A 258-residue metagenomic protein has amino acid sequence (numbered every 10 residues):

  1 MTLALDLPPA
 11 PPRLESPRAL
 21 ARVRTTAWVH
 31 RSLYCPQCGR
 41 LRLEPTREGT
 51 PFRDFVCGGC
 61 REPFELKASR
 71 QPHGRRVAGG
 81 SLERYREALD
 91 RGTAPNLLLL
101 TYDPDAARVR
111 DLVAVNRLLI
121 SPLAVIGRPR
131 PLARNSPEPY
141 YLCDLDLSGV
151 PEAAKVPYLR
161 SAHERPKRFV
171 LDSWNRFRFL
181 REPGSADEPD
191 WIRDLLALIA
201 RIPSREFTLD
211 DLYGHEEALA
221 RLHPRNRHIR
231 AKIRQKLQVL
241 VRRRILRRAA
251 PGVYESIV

Functional and structural regions predicted by a protein language model:
R22-S32, P45-P51: Short, flexible, mixed-charge glycine/proline-rich loop motifs that serve as phosphate/nucleic-acid-contacting
C35-C38, G59: Short, cysteine/histidine-rich loop/knuckle motifs that typically chelate Zn2+
T50-P63: Cysteine-rich micro-motifs
R61-N96: Short metal-binding segments enriched for Cys and/or His
V115-D194: Long, low-complexity, charged/polar intrinsically disordered regions in eukaryotic proteins
A186-E206, Q238: Positively charged, polyanion-binding regions of nucleic-acid-associated proteins
H215-I233: Short, positively charged loop/turn segments that connect secondary-structure elements
A231-V258: Charged low-complexity interaction tracts in eukaryotic proteins
